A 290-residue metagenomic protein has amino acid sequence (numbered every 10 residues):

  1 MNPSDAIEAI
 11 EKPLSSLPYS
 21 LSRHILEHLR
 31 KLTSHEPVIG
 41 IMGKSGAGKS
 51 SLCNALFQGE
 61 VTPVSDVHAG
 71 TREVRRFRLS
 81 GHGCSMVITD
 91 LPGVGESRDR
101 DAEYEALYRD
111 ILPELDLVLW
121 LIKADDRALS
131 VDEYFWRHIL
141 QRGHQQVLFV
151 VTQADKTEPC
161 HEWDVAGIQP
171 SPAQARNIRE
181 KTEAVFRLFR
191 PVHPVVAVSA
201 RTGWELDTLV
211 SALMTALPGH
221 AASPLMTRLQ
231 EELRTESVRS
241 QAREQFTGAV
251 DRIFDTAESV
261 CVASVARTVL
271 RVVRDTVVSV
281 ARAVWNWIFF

Functional and structural regions predicted by a protein language model:
M1-L91, W287: Conserved G1/Walker A P-loop phosphate-binding module
A55, D110, E114, V131-H138 (+2 more regions): Alpha-helical scaffold elements adjacent to nucleotide-binding pockets in ATP/GTP-utilizing enzyme cores
P63-V64, L119-K123, A197: Short catalytic-loop micro-motif centered on adjacent basic/acidic residues
T71-V74, L91-Q141: Switch II of P-loop NTPase G domains
C84, P113-V118, R142-V147, R190-P194: Short glycine-/polar-rich loops that comprise or flank the Walker A/P-loop and associated switch/sensor motifs
V118-K181: Replace "adjacent to P-loop NTPase cores in ATP/GTP-dependent enzymes" with "adjacent to NTP-binding cores
D155-T227: Canonical P-loop GTPase G-domain recognition
V210-L217, E231-F290: P-loop NTP-binding site
